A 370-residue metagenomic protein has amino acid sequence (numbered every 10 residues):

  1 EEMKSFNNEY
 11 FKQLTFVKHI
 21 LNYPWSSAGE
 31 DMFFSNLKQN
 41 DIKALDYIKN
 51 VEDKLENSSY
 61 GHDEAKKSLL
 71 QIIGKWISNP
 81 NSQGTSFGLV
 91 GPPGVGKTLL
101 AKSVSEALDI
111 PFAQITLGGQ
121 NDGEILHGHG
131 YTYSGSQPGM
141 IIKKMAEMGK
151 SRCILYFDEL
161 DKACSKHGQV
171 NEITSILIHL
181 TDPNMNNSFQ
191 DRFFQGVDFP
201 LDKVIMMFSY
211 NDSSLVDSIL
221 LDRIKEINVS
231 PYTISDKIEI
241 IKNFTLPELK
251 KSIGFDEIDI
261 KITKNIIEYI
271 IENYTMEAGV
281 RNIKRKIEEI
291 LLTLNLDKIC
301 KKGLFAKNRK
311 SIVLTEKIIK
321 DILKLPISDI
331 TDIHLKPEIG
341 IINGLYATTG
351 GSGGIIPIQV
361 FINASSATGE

Functional and structural regions predicted by a protein language model:
E1-S78: Extended, charged alpha-helical coiled-coil/arm scaffolds that mediate oligomerization and mechanical coupling in large
N81-F87, S151-C153, V204: Pre-Walker A (Motif I) flank of P-loop NTPase domains
S82-L117, A146-E147, I178: Walker A/P-loop
A107-Q137, K144, D236: AAA+/P-loop NTPase substrate/partner-engagement loops
M148-R152, F189-S209, I258-I262, L314: AAA+/SF3 P-loop NTPase mechanochemical coupling elements
G149, D212-D222, E226-R285, L296-N308: Conserved C-terminal "switch" segment of AAA+ ATPases
F157-F199, D222: Conserved catalytic/switch belt of AAA+ P-loop NTPases
R281, R285-E370: C-terminal engagement/docking regions of AAA+ P-loop ATPases
